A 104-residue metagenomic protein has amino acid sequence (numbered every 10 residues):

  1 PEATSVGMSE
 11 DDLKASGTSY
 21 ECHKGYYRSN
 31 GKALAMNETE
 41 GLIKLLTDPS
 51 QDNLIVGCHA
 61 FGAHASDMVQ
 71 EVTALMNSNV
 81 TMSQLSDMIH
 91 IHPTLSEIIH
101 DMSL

Functional and structural regions predicted by a protein language model:
P1-L104: Flexible, glycine-rich terminal cap/loop adjacent to redox cofactors in electron-transfer oxidoreductases
